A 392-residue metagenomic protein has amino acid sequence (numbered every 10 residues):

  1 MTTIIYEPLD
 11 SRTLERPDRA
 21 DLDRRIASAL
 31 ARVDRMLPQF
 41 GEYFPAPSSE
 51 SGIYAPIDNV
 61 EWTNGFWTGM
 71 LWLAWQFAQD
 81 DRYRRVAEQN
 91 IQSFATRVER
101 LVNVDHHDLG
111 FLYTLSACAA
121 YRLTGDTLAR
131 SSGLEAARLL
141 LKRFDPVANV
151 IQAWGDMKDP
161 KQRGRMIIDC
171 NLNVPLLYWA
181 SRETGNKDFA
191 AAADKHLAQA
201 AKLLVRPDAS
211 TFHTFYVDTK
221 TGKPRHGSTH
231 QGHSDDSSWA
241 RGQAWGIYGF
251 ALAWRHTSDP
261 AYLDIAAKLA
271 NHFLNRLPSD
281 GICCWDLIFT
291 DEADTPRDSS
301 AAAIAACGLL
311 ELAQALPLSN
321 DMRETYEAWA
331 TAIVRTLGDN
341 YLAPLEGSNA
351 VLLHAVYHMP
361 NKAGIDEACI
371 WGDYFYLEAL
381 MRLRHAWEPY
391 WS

Functional and structural regions predicted by a protein language model:
M1-S392: Glycan-recognition and catalytic cores of secretory/periplasmic carbohydrate-active enzymes
